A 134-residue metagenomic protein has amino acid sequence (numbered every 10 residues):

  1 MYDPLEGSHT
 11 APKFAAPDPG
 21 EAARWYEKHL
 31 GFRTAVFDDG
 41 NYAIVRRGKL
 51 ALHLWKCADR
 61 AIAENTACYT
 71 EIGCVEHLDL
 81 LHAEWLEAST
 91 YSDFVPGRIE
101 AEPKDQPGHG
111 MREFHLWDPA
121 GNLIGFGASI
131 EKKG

Functional and structural regions predicted by a protein language model:
M1-A23, C68, G127-G134: N-terminal beta-strand motif that seeds the catalytic metal site of vicinal oxygen chelate
M1-Y2, L54-R60: Short, flexible, solvent-exposed loop/turn segments with mixed acidic/basic and small polar residues
K13-L52, A58: Core segments of cupin and vicinal oxygen chelate
P17-G20, C68-L123: Vicinal oxygen chelate
V36-F37, C57-D59, E100-Q106, A128-G134: Acetyl-CoA-dependent GNAT
D39-N41, I62, P107-R112: Short acidic/glycine-enriched loop/turn segments that link adjacent beta-strands
K49-A51, D59-I62, G73-L78: Short, charged/polar surface micro-motifs in flexible loops or helix N-caps
L52-W55, H115, I124-G127: Conserved beta-strand in the GNAT
